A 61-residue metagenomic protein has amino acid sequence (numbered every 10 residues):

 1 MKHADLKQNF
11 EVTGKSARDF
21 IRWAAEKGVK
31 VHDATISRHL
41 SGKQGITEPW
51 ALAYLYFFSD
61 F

Functional and structural regions predicted by a protein language model:
M1-A24: A short, Lys/Arg-rich alpha-helix, primarily the initiator
H3, Q8, K43-A51: Extended, non-core accessory segments
A17, D33, A51: Helix-turn-helix DNA-binding elements, focusing on the entry/boundary residues of the two helices that contact DNA
E26-G45: Recognition helix of helix-turn-helix/homeodomain-like DNA-binding domains that insert into the DNA major groove
E48-F61: DNA major-groove recognition helix of helix-turn-helix/homeodomain DNA-binding modules
